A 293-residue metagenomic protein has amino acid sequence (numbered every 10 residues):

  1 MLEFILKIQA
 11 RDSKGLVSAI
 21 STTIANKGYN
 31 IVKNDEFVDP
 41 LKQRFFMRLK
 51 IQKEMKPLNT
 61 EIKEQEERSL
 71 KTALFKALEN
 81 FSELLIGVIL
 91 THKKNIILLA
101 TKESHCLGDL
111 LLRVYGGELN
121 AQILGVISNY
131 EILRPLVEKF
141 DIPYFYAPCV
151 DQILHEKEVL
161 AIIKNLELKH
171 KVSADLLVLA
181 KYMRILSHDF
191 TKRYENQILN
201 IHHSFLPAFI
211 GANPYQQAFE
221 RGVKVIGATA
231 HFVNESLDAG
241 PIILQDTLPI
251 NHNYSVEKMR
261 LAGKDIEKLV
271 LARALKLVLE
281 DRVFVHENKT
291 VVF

Functional and structural regions predicted by a protein language model:
M1-K94: A conserved regulatory-domain signal marking ACT and ACT-like small-molecule sensing domains and adjacent regulatory
A10, A100, I127-S128: Short beta-strand/turn micro-motifs composed of small residues that flank or help shape donor/cofactor-binding pockets
N30, Q122, P143-F145, Q197: Conserved beta-strand segments of alpha/beta enzyme cores
I96-H105: Short, glycine-rich nucleotide/cofactor-binding loops
H105-Y115: Histidine-anchored nucleotide/phosphate-binding helix
A121-I132: Short internal beta-strands
N129-Y130, D151, H155-E158, D175-F293: Donor/substrate-binding cores of folate-linked one-carbon enzymes
E138, I142-K171: Adenosine-nucleotide cofactor-binding segment
